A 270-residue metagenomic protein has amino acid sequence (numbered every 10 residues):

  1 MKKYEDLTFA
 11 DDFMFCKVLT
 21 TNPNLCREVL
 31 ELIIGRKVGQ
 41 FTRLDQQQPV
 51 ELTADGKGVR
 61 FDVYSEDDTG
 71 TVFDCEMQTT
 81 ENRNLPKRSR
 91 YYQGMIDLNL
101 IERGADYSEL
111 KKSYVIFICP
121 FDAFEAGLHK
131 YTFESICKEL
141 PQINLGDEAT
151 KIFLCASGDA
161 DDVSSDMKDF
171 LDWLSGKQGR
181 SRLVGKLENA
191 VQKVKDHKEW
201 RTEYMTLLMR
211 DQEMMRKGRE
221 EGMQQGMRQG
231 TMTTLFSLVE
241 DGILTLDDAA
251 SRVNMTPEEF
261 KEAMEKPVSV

Functional and structural regions predicted by a protein language model:
M1-T150, A160-D162, E213, K217 (+1 more regions): Accessory alpha/beta interaction modules
K2-E5, E66-T69, F73-Q78, S164-V270: Short, charged alpha-helical interaction segments and adjacent helix-coil junctions
A149-A160, D169-L174: C-terminal segments that line or cap access tunnels to active or ligand-binding sites in enzymes and enzyme-associated
